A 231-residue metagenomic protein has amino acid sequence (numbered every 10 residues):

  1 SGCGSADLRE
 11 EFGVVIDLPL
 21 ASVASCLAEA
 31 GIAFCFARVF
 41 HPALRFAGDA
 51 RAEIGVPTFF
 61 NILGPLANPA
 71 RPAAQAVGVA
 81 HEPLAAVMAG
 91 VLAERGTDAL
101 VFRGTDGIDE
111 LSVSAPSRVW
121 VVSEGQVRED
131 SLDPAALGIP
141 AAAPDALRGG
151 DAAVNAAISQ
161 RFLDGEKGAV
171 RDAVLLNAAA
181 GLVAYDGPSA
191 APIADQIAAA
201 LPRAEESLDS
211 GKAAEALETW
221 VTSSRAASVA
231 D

Functional and structural regions predicted by a protein language model:
E10-D17, A21-D231: Glycine-rich anion-binding loops and their surrounding alpha/beta cores
